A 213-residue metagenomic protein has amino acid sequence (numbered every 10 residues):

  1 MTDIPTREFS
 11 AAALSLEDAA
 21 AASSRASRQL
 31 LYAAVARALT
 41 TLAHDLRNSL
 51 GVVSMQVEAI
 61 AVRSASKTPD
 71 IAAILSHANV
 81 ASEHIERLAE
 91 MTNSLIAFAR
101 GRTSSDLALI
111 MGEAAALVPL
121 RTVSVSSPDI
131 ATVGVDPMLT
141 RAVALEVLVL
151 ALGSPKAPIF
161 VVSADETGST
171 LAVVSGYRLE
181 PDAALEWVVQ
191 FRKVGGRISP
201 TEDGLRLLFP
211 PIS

Functional and structural regions predicted by a protein language model:
E8-S27, L31-A38, L46-E86, N93 (+1 more regions): Histidine phosphotransfer helical core of two-component systems
A33-N48, S54-M55, D136-F160, A183-F191: Conserved ATP-binding N-box helix of the HATPase_c
A72-T122: Conserved DHp (HisKA) dimerization/phosphotransfer helix of two-component histidine kinases, i.e., the long coiled-coil
V118-D129, K156-A157: Short conserved segments within the C-terminal catalytic ATPase subdomain
S124-T132, D136-M138, E166: Conserved catalytic submotifs in the C-terminal HATPase_c
K156-G176: Short beta-strand/loop element within the Bergerat-fold HATPase_c
A172, E202-S213: Short C-terminal beta-strand
R178-E202: ATP phosphate-binding glycine-rich loop and adjacent ATP-lid/helix-beta elements within ATP-binding kinase/ATPase
